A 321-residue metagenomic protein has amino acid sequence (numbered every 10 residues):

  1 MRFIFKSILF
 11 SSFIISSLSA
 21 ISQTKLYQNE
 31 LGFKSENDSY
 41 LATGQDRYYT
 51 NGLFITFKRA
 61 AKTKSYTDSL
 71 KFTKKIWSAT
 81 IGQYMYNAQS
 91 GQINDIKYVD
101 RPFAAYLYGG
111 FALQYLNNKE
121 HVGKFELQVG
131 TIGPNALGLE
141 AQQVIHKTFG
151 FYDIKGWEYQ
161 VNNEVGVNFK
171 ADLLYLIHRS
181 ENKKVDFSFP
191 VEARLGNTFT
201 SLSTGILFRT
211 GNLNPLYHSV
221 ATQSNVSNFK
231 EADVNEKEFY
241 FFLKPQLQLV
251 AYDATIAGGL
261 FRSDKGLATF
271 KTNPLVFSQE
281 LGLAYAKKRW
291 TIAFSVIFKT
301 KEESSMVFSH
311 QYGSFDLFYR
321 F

Functional and structural regions predicted by a protein language model:
M1-Q28, F321: Bacterial Sec-dependent N-terminal signal peptides
K25-L31, T73-W77, H121-F125, E181-F189 (+5 more regions): Outer-envelope beta-barrel architecture signal
Y27-T67: N-terminal ordered "arm"
L31-F33, A79-I81, F111, F125-V129 (+5 more regions): Membrane-embedded beta-strand positions of outer-membrane beta-barrel proteins
L31-S39, T67, V185-L195, A268-T269 (+1 more regions): Transmembrane beta-strand segments that form the barrel wall of outer-membrane beta-barrel proteins
A42-Y48, A193-S203, T272-L275, T300-H310: Solvent-exposed loop/turn segments connecting transmembrane beta-strands in outer-membrane beta-barrel proteins
S78-K230, Y252-K271: Outer-membrane pore/translocation modules
S90, L213-F321: Outer membrane beta-barrel transmembrane domains
